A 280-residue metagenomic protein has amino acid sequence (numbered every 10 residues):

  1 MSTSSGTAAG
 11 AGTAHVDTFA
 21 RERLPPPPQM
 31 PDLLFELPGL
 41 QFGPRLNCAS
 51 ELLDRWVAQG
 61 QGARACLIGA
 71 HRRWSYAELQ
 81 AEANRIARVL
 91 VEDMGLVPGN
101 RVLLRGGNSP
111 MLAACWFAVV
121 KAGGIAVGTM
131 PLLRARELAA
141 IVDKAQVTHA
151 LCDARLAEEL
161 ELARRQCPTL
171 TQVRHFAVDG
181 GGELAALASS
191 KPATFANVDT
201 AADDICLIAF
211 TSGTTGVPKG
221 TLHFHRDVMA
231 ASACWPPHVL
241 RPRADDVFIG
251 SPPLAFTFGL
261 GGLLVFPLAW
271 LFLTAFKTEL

Functional and structural regions predicted by a protein language model:
M1-D17, F117, K121-L187, T200: Structural core segment of the AMP-binding/adenylate-forming
M1-N47: Flexible, non-catalytic linker and terminal segments flanking ANL/adenylate-forming cores
S50-E78: AMP-dependent adenylate-forming
A63, G180, K191-F210, V217 (+1 more regions): Conserved pre-ATP/AMP-binding loop-to-beta segment of ANL
R72-W74, V89-R136, S251-P253: Conserved AMP-binding/adenylate-forming
S75-A77, C206-A230: Conserved AMP-binding A3 loop
N100, L104, V239-P267: Conserved AMP-binding loop of ANL adenylate-forming enzymes
L268-L280: Short membrane-interfacial helix/loop motifs at transmembrane-helix boundaries
